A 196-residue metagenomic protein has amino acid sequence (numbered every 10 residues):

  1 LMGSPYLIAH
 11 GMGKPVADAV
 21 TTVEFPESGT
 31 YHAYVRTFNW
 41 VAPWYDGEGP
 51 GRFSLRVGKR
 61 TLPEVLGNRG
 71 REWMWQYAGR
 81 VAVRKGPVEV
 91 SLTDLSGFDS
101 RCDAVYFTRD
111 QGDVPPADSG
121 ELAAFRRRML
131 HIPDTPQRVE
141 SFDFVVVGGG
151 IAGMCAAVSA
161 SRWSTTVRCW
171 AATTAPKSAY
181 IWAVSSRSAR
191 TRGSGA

Functional and structural regions predicted by a protein language model:
L1-P133: Extracytoplasmic
L1-P5, S161-T166, A171: Short intrinsically disordered, low-complexity coil segments enriched in acidic
F38, G149, T166: Cofactor-binding loop segments of dinucleotide-utilizing enzymes, especially the Rossmann-like FAD- and NAD(P)+-binding
V41-A42, G153-M154, C169-T173: Flexible loop/turn segments at secondary-structure boundaries
R138-F144: A short, charged/proline- and glycine-enriched loop that marks the coil->beta-strand transition at the N-terminal
S141, T165-A196: Conserved N-terminal/central alpha/beta ligand/cofactor-binding core
F144-W163: N-terminal Rossmann-like FAD-binding beta1-loop-alpha1 element of flavoenzymes
